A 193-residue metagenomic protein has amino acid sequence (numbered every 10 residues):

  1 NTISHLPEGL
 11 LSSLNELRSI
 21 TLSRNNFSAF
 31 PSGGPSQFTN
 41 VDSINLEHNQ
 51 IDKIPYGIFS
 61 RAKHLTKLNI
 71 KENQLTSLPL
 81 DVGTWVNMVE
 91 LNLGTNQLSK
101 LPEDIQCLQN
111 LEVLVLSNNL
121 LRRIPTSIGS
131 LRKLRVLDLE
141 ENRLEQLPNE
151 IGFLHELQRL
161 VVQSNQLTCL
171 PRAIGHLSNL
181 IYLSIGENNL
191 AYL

Functional and structural regions predicted by a protein language model:
N1, N25, N49, I70-N73 (+5 more regions): Consensus "Asn ladder" position of solenoid repeat domains
T2-K53, I58-K63, K67-N69, T76-S77 (+2 more regions): A generic tandem-repeat structural signature
L6-G9, F30-G33, I54-G57, L78-L80 (+5 more regions): The feature encodes a structural signal of leucine-rich repeats
S12-L17, S36-V41, S60-L65, G83-M88 (+4 more regions): Leucine-rich repeat
L17-L22, V41-L46, L65-I70, L91-L93 (+4 more regions): Conserved hydrophobic beta-strand positions in leucine-rich repeat
L93, Q97, E103, V113-L120 (+2 more regions): Compact recognition or signaling/catalytic modules
E156, Q163-L193: Ankyrin-repeat and related helical/solenoid repeat scaffolds used for protein-protein interactions
